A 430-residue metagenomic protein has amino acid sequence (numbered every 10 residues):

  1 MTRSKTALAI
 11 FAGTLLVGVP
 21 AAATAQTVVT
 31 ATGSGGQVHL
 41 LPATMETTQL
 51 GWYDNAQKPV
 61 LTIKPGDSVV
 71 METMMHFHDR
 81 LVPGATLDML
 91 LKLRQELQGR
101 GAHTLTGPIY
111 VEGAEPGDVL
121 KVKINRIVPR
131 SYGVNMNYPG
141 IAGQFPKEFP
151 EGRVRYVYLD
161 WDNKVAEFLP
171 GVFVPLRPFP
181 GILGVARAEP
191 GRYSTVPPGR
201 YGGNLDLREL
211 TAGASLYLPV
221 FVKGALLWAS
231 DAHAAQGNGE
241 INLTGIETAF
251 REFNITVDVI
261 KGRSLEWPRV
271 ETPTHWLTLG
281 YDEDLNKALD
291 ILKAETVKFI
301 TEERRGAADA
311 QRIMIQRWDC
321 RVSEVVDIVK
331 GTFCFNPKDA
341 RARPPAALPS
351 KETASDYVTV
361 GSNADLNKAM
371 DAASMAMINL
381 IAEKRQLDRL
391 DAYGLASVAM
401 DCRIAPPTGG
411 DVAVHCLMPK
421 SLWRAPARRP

Functional and structural regions predicted by a protein language model:
M1-F11: Bacterial N-terminal signal peptides that target proteins for export
A9-V19: Bacterial N-terminal signal peptides
T30-L97: N-terminal, Lys/Arg-enriched amphipathic/low-complexity engagement segments that precede the first folded domain
T44-D54, Q98-T106, Y193-Y201, A294: Short, structured beta-strand/loop micro-motifs enriched in basic residues and often containing a Trp
M74-D88, I127-N137, G224-A234, S323-V326 (+1 more regions): Short, Lys/Arg- and Gly-enriched loop/turn segments at beta-strand edges
R126-A212: Intrinsically disordered, low-complexity linker/loop segments enriched in Gly/Pro and charged/polar residues
P180-N204, R208-N286, K338, A346-L366 (+1 more regions): Conserved mixed alpha/beta catalytic, RNA-binding, or beta-rich assembly cores of soluble enzyme, regulatory
